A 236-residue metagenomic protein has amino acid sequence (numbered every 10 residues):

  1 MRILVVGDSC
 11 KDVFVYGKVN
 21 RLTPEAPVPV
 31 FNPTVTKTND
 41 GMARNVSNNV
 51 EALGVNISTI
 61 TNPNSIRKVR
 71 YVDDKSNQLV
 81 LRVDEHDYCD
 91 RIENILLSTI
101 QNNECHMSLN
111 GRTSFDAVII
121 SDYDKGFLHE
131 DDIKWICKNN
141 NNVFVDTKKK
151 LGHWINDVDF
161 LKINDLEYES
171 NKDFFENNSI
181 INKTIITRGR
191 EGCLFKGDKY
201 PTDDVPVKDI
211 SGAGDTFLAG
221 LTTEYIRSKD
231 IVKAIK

Functional and structural regions predicted by a protein language model:
R2-I3, K11-I119, E130-D132: Conserved N-terminal subdomain of the carbohydrate kinase-like
L4, S58-I60, L81, F144 (+3 more regions): Hydrophobic/aromatic beta-strand patches that form the interior of the parallel beta-sheet core in alpha/beta enzyme
G7, E51, T61, T147 (+1 more regions): Short beta-strand/turn micro-motifs composed of small residues that flank or help shape donor/cofactor-binding pockets
D8-S9, Y123, T216: Active-site metal-binding loops of divalent metal-dependent hydrolases
N20-A26, Y71-H86, Q101-N102, F115-E176 (+1 more regions): Conserved beta-alpha-beta core of the PfkB/ribokinase-like small-molecule kinase fold
V35-M42, T61, I92, D124-L128 (+5 more regions): Catalytic cores of large soluble enzymes that bind and process phosphate-bearing ligands
S114, D131-D157, K172-K236: Conserved phosphate-binding/catalytic region of the ribokinase-like
